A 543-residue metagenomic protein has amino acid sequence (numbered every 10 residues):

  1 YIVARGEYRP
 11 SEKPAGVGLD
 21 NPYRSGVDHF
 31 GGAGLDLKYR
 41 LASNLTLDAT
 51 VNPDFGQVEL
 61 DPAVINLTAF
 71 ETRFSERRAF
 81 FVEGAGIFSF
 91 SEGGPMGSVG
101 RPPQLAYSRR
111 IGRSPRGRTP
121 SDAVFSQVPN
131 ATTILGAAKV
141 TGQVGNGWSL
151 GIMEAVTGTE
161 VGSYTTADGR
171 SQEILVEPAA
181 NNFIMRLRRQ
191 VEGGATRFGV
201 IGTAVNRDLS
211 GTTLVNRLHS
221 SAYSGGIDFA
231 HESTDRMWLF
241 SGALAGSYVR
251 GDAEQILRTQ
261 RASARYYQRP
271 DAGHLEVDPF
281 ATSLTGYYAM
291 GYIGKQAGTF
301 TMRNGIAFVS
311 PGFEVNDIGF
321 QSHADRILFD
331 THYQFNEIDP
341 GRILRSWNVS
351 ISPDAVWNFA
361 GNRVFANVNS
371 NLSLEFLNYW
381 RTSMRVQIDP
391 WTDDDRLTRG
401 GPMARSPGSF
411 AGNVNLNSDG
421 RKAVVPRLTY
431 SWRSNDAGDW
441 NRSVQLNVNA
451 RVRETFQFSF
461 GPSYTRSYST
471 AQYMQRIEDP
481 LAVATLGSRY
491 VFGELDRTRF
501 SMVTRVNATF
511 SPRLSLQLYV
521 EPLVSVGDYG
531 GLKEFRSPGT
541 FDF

Functional and structural regions predicted by a protein language model:
Y1-Q190, T196-V200, L209-T212: Structural preference for beta-rich elements and adjacent junctions enriched in aromatics
I2-D48, T157, N182-L275, D339 (+4 more regions): Surface-exposed extracellular loop regions of Gram-negative outer-membrane beta-barrel proteins
V3, R40-N44, T50-G56, L60-A63 (+14 more regions): An acidic- and aromatic-residue-enriched active-site/binding cleft used to recognize and process polar
A4-D28, Y164-A180, T212, L218-H219 (+6 more regions): Primarily recognizes Gram-negative and organellar outer-membrane beta-barrels
Y8, G86-F88, P95-P102, S114 (+13 more regions): Compositionally biased, intrinsically disordered low-complexity regions
S25, H29, L37, V128 (+11 more regions): Catalytic cores of large soluble enzymes that bind and process phosphate-bearing ligands
T133, T141, D235-L239, A243-F543: Exposed, low-structure sequence patches enriched in small/polar residues
